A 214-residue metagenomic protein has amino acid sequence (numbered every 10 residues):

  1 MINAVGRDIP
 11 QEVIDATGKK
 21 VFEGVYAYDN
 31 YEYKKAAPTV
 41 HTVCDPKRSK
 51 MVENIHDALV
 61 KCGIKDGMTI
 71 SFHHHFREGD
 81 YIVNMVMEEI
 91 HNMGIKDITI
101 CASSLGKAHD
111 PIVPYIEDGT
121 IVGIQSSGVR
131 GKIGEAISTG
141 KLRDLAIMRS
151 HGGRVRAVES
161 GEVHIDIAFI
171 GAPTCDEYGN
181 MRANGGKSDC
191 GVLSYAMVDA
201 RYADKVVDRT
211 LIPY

Functional and structural regions predicted by a protein language model:
M1-Y214: Conserved alpha/beta enzyme-core scaffold
